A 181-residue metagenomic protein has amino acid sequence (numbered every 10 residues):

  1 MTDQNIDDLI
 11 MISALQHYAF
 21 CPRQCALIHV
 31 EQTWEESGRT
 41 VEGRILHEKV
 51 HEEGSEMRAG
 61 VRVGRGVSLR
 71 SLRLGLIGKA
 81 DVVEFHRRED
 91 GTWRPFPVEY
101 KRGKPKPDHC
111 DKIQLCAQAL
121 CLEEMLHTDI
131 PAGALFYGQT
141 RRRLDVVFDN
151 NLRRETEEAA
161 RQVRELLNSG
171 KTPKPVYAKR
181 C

Functional and structural regions predicted by a protein language model:
M1-P97: Metal-dependent nuclease catalytic cores that hydrolyze phosphodiester bonds in DNA/RNA, characterized by
N5-D8, E165-P175: Short, intrinsically disordered, charge-biased short linear motifs at domain edges
Y18-F20, Y100, F136-Y137, Y177: Aromatic side chains
C21, C25, K171-C181: Cysteine-cluster motifs in flexible loop/terminal segments that predominantly coordinate metals
E48-K49, M57-A59, H127-A132, R164-L167 (+1 more regions): Short C-terminal domain-edge/linker segments immediately following a structured domain
R62, R143-D145, K179-C181: A general structural signal for short secondary-structure boundary/capping elements
L72, I77-G78, F85-G170: Nucleic-acid nuclease catalytic cores
